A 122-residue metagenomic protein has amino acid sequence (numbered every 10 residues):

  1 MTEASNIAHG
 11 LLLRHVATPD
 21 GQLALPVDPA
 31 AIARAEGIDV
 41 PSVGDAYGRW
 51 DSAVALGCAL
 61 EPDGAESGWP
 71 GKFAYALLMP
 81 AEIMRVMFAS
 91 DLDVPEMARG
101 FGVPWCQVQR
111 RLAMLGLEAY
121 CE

Functional and structural regions predicted by a protein language model:
M1-E122: Active-site hotspot residues in diverse enzymes, especially metal/ion-binding acidic/histidine motifs
